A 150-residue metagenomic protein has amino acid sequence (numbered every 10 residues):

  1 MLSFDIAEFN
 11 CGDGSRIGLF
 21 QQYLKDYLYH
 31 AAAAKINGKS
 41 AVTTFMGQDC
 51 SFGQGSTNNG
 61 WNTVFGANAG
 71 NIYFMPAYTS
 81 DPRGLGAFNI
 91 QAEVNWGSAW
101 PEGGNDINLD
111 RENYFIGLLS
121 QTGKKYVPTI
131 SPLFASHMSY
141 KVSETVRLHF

Functional and structural regions predicted by a protein language model:
M1-F150: Glycan-processing catalytic domains of CAZymes
